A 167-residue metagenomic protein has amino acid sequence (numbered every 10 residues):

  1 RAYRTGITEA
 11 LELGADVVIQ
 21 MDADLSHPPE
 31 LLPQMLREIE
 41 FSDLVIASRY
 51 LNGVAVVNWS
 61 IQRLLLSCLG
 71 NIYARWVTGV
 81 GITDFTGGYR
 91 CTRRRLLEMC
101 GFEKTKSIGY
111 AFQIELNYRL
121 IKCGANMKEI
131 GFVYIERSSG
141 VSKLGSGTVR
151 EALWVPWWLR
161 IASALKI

Functional and structural regions predicted by a protein language model:
R1-L13, P29-Y110, R137-A152: Acceptor/aglycone-binding surface of glycosyltransferases and processive sugar-polymer synthases
G6, D24, R93, L120 (+2 more regions): Residue-level signature of catalytic and energy-coupling elements of molecular machines, predominantly ATP/GTP-dependent
A15-S26: Short beta-strand-to-loop acidic/aromatic patch adjacent to the donor-nucleotide binding site
I19, V45, K128-I130: Hydrophobic/aromatic beta-strand patches that form the interior of the parallel beta-sheet core in alpha/beta enzyme
D24, L51, V133-I135: Conserved beta-strand edge residues that scaffold enzyme active sites
E30, E40, L96, G124 (+1 more regions): Terminal low-complexity segments of carbohydrate-biosynthetic enzymes
K104-I108, N117-V133: Catalytic donor-sugar/metal-binding loop of nucleotide-sugar-dependent glycosyltransferases
